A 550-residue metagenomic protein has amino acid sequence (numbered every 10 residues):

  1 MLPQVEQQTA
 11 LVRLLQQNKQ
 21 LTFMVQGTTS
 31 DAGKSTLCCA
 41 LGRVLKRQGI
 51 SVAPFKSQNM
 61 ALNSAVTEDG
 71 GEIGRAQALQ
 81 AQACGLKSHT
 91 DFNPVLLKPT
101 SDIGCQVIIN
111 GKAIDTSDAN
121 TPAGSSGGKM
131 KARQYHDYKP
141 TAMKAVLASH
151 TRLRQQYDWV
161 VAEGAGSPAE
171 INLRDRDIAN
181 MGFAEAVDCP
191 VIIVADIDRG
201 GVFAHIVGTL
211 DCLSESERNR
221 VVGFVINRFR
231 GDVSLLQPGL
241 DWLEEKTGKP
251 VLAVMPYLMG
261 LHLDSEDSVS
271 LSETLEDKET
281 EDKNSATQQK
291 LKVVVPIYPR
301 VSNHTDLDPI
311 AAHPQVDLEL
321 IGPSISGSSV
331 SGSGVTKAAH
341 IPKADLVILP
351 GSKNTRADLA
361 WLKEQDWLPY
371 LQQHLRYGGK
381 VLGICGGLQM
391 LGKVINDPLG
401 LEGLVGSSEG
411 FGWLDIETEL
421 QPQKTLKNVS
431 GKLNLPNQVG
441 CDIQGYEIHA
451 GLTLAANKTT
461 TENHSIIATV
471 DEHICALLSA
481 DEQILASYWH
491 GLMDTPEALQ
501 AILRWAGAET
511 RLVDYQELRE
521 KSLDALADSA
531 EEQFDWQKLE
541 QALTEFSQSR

Functional and structural regions predicted by a protein language model:
L2-G327, G332-L346, P350-Q373, K380 (+4 more regions): Flexible phosphate-sensing "switch/lid" loops adjacent to ATP/NTP-binding sites across phosphate-transfer
C385: Catalytic nucleophile serine of serine hydrolases, specifically the conserved "nucleophile elbow" pentapeptide
G392-G445, A450: A conserved active-site-flanking secondary-structure segment within enzyme catalytic domains
